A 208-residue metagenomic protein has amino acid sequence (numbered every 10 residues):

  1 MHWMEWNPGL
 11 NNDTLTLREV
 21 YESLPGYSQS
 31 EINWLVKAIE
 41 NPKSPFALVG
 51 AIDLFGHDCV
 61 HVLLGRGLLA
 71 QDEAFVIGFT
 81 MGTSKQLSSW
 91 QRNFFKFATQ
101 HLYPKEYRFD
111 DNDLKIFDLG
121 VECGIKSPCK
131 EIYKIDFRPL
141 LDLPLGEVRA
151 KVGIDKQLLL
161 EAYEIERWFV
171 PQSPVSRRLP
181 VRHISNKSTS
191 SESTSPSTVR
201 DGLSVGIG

Functional and structural regions predicted by a protein language model:
M1-N11, V20, I184, V199-G208: Short, positively charged, Ser/Thr-rich terminal linear motifs in low-complexity/disordered regions that act as
H2-G146: Core of folded catalytic or high-affinity ligand/protein-binding domains in predominantly eukaryotic proteins
C123-G208: Long, solvent-exposed, polar/charged low-complexity segments
